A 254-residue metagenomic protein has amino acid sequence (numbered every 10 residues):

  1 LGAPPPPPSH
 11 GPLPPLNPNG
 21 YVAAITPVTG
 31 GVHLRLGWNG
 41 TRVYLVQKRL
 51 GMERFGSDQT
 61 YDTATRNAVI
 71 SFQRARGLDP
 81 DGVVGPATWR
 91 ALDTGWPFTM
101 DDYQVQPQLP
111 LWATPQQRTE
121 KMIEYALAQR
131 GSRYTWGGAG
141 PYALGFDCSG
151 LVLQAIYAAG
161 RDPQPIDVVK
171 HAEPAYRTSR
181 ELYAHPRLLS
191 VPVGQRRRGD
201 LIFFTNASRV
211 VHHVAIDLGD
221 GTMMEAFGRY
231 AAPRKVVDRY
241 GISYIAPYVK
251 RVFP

Functional and structural regions predicted by a protein language model:
G2-Q59, Q106-Q117: Acidic, Ser/Thr/Pro/Gly-enriched interdomain connector segments
T29, L36, R90, P97-Q164 (+1 more regions): N-terminal capping segments
H33-Y44, K48-T94, D217: Short acidic, glycine/serine/threonine-rich helix-capping segments at coil-helix boundaries
L36-V43, D58-R66, D81-G85, W112-T119 (+3 more regions): Solvent-exposed, acidic/flexible segments
Q47, Q73, Q129, E173-A175 (+1 more regions): Glutamine-centric residue-chemistry signal
G56-T60, P80-V84, Y134-A143, P163-H171: Surface-exposed patches in mature extracellular/periplasmic domains of secreted proteins
Q117-I123, R161-V237: ...with weaker cross-activation on analogous glycine-rich loops/strands in unrelated enzymes
S243-P254: Low-complexity, Gly/Ser/Thr/Pro-rich intrinsically disordered linker/tail segments
